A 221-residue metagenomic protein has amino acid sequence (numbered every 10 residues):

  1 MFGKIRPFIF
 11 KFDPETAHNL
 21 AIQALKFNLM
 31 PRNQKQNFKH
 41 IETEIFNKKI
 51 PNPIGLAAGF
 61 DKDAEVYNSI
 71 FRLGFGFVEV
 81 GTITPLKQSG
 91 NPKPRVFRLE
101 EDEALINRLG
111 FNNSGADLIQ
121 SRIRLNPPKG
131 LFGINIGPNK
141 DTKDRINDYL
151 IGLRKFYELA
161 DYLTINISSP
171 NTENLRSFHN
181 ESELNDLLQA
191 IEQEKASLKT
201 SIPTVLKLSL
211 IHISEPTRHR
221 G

Functional and structural regions predicted by a protein language model:
F2-T43, N107-N112: An N-cap/entry alpha-helix motif that binds or orients negatively charged groups
N28-E65: Active-site-flanking structural segment that lines cofactor/substrate pockets
N52-K62, I136-D148, S209-I211: Active-site mouth loops of central-metabolism enzymes
I54-A58, V78-V80, F132-I136, L163-I165 (+1 more regions): Hydrophobic faces of well-ordered beta-strands that scaffold small-molecule active sites in alpha/beta enzyme cores
V66-P85: Active-site cofactor/substrate anionic-group-binding motifs, chiefly glycine- and Lys/Arg-rich phosphate-binding loops
K87-P94, D117, T172-K195: Active-site-adjacent beta->alpha loops and helix N-cap segments on the catalytic face of soluble alpha/beta enzymes
Q88-P128: A gly/proline- and charged-residue-enriched helix-loop-helix capping module
H212-G221: Single conserved hydrophobic/aromatic residue that forms the stacking wall/gate of nucleotide- or nucleobase-binding
